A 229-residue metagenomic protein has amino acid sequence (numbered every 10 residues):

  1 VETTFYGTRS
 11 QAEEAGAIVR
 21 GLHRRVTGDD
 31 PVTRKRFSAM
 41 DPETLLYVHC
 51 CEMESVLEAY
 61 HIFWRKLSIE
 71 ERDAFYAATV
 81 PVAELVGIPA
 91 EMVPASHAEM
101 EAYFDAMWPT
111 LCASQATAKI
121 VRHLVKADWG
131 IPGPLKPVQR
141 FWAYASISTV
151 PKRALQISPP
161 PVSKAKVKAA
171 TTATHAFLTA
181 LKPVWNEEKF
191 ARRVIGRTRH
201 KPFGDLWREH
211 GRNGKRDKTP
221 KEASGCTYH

Functional and structural regions predicted by a protein language model:
V1-H229: Mature, function-bearing regions of proteins
